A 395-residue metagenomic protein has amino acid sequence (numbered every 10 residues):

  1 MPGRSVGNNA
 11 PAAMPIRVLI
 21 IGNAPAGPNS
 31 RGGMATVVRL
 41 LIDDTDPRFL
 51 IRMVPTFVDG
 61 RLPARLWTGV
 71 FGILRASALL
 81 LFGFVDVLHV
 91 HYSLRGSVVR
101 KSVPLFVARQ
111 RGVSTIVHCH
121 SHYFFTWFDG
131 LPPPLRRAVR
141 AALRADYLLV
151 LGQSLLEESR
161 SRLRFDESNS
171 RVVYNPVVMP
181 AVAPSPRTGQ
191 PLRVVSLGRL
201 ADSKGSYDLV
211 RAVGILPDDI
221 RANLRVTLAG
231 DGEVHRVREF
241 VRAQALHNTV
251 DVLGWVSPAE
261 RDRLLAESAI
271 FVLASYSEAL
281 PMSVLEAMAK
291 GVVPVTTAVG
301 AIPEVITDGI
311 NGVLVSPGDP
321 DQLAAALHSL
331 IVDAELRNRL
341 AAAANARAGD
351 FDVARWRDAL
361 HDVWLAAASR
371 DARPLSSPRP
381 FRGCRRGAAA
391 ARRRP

Functional and structural regions predicted by a protein language model:
L19-I21, P186-K204, V210-G214, T227: Conserved donor-binding/catalytic core segment of Leloir-type glycosyltransferases
P55-V58, L197, R225-R238, G254: Glycosyltransferase donor-sugar binding loop
S154, P176: Carbohydrate-associated surface elements
R238-V256: Nucleotide-activated donor-binding/catalytic signature segment of Leloir-type glycosyltransferases, i.e., the conserved
Y276: Aromatic "clamp/platform" in nucleotide-sugar-dependent glycosyltransferases that forms part of the donor/acceptor
V293-T296: Short hydrophobic beta-strand element within catalytic cores of glycosyltransferases and related nucleotide-activated
D308-G309, V313-P320, S329-A334: Conserved acidic donor-binding segment of nucleotide-sugar-dependent glycosyltransferases
Q322, S329, L336-D350, A359-D362: A short, well-ordered alpha-helix in the C-terminal region of glycosyltransferases
